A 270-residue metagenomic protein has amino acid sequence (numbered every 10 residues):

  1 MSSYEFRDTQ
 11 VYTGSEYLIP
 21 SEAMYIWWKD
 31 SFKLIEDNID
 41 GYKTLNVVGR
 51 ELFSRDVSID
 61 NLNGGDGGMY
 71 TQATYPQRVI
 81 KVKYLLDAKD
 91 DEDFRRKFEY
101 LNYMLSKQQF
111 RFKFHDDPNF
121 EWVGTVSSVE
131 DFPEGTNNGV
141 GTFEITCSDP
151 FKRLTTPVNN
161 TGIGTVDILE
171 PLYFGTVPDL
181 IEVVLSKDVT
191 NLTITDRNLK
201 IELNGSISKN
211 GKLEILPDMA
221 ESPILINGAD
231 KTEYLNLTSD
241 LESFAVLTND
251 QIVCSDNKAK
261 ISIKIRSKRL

Functional and structural regions predicted by a protein language model:
M1-I59: Polar/acidic, low-complexity leader/linker segments enriched in S/T/G and N/D
S3-Q10, K83-S127: Short, acidic/charged, Gly/Pro-enriched secondary-structure junctions
W27-S31, T146-P150, T161, G228: Mixed-charge, glycine-accented linear interaction segment located at domain edges/termini
T44-K81: Short, solvent-exposed beta-alpha or beta-beta edge segments that form flexible loop/patches at the rim of ligand
G67-E92, N137-F151, N249: Oligomerization/assembly interface segments of phage tail-like spikes and tubes
L86-A88, S128-E130, C147-F151, K187 (+1 more regions): Beta-strand elements of well-folded, non-transmembrane domains
R111-P150: Short beta-strand and beta-hairpin "edge-sheet" elements
L154-L270: Intrinsically disordered, low-complexity segments enriched in serine, threonine, and glycine
